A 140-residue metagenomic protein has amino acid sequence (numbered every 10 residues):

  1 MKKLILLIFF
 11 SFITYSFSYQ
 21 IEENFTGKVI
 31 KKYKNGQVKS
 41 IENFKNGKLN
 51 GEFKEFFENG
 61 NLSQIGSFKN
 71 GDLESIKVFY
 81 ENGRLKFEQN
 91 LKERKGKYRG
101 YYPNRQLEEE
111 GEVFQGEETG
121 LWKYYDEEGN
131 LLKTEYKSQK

Functional and structural regions predicted by a protein language model:
L4-I13: Sec-dependent N-terminal signal peptides
T14-K140: Glycine/tyrosine- and acidic-biased, solvent-exposed loop/turn segments at the edges of beta-strands
